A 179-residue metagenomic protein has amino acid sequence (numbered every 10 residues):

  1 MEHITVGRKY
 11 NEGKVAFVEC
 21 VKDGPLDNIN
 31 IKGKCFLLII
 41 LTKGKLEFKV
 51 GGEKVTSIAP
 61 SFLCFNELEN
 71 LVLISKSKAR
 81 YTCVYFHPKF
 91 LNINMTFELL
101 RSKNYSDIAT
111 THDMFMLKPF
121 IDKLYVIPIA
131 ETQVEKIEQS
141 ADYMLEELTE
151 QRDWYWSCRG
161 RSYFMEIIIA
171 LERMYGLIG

Functional and structural regions predicted by a protein language model:
M1-I58, F62, L68-N70, S75: Generic protein-terminus/edge-of-domain signal
E2-K9, K76-E146: A hydrophobic/aromatic-rich effector-binding and dimerization subdomain of bacterial HTH-type transcriptional regulators
L37-I39, C83, E166: Residues embedded in well-ordered beta-strands
L63-N66, T82-V84: Short hydrophobic-aromatic micro-motifs
E69, K89, M174: Short, solvent-exposed loop/turn segments at secondary-structure junctions
I74, F86, T110, Y163 (+1 more regions): Alpha-helix boundary/capping detector
I121-G179: An amphipathic alpha-helical interaction segment
